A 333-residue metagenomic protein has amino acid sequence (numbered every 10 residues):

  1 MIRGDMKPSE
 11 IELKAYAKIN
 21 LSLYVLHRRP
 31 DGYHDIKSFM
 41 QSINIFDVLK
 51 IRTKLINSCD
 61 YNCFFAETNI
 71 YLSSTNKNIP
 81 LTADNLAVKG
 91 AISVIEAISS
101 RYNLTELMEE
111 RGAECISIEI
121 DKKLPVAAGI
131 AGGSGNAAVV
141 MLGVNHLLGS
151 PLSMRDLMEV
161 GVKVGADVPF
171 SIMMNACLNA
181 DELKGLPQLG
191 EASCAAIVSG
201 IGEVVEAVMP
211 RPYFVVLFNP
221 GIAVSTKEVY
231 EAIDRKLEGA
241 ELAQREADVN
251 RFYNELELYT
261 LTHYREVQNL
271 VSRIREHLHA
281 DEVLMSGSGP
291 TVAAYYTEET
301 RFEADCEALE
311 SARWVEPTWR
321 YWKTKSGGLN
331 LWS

Functional and structural regions predicted by a protein language model:
I2-A128, N145-R155, G190, N219: ATP-binding N-lobe of GHMP and related small-molecule kinases
I2-K14, S22-Y24, R28-D35, S150-E282 (+1 more regions): ATP-dependent small-molecule kinase catalytic core of the GHMP/sugar-kinase superfamily and closely related
A17, I45, I201, S288-G289: A generic "binding-loop/recognition-motif" signal
F46, A113-C115, A192, P212 (+2 more regions): A structure-centric signal for secondary-structure junctions around beta-strands
K50, S117-E119, L284, W322-K325: Residues embedded in well-ordered beta-strands within globular domains across many folds
E119-L148, A166, F170, E282-Y296: Glycine/serine-rich anion-binding loops at beta->alpha junctions that coordinate negatively charged ligand groups
